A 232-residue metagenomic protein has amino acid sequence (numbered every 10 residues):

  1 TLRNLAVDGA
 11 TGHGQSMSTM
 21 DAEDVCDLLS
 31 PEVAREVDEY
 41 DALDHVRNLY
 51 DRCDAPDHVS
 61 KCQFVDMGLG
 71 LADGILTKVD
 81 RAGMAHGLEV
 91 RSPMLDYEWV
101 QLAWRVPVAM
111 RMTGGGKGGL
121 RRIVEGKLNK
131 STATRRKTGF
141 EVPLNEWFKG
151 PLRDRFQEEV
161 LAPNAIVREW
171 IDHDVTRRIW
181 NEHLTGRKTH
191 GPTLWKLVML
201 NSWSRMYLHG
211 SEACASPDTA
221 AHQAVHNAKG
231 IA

Functional and structural regions predicted by a protein language model:
L2-A232: Adenosyl-5′-phosphate
